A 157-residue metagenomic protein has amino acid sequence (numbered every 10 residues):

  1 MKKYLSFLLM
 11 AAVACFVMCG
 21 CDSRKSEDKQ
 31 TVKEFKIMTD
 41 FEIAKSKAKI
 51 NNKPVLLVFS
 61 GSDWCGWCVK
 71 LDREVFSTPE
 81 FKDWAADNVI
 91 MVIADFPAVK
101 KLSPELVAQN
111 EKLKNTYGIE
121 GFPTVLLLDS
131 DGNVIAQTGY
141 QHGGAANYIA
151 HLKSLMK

Functional and structural regions predicted by a protein language model:
M1-L8: Bacterial N-terminal signal peptides that target proteins for export
V17-G20: C-terminal motif of bacterial Sec signal peptides marking the signal peptidase cleavage site
S23-V32: Bacterial Sec signal peptide processing site at the extreme N-terminus
I37-M38, F81-V107: Thiol-based oxidoreductase modules, predominantly thioredoxin-like and allied folds used for disulfide exchange
I37-V55, A85: A short beta-strand-turn-helix
N51-C65: Short active-site neighborhood of thiol/selenol oxidoreductases, capturing the structured segment around
C68-W84: Typically the conserved alpha-helix immediately C-terminal to a functionally engaged Cys/Sec in thioredoxin-like
E74, N115-K157: Non-catalytic, surface beta->alpha helical segment in thiol-disulfide oxidoreductase systems
